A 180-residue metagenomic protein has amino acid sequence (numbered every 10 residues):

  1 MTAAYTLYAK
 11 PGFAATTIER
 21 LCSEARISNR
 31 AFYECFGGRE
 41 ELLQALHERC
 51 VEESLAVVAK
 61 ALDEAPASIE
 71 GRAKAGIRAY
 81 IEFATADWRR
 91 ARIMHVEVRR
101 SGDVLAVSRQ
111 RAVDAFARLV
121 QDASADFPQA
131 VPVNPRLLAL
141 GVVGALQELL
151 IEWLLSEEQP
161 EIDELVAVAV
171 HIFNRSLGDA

Functional and structural regions predicted by a protein language model:
A3-Y8, Y80: Short hydrophobic clusters on alpha-helical segments that form packing/core surfaces in small helical domains
L7-E41, A45: Helix-turn-helix
I18, E48-L55: Short, basic, alpha-helical segments at the C-terminal edge of helix-turn-helix-like DNA-binding modules
Q44-A45, A56, G178: Short, Lys/Arg-enriched C-terminal cap helix and immediately downstream tail that follows
A45, A59-A86, V142: Hydrophobic alpha-helical connector segments
E52-A56, D103-F127, R136-G144, E148 (+2 more regions): Amphipathic alpha-helical packing segments from all-alpha helical-bundle domains
V58-A65, M94-V98, F127, W153-E157: Secondary-structure edge/capping motif, primarily at the C-terminal ends of alpha-helices and the immediately following
A75, E82, A86-R118, Q129 (+2 more regions): Short secondary-structure transition hinges
